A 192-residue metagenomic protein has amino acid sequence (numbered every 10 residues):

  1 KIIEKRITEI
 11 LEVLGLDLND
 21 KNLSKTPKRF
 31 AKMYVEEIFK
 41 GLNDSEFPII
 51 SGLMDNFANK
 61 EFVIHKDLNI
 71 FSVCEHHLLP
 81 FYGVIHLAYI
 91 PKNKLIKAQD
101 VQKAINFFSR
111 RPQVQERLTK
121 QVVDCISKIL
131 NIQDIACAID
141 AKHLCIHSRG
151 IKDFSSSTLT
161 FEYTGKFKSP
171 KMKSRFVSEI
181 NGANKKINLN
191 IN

Functional and structural regions predicted by a protein language model:
K1-N192: A domain-level signal for the structural core that forms small-molecule/cofactor-binding pockets and catalytic centers
